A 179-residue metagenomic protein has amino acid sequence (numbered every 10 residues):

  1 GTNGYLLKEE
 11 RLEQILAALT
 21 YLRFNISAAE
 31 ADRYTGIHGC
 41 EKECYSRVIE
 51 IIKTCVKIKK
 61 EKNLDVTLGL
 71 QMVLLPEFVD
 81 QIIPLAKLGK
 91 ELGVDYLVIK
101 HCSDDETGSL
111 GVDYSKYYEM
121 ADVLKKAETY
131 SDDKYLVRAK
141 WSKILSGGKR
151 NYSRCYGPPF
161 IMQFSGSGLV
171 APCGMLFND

Functional and structural regions predicted by a protein language model:
G1, Y5-A18: Conserved Radical SAM active-site core
E13-N178: Radical SAM enzyme [4Fe-4S]-AdoMet core and its adjacent flexible, acidic and glycine-rich loops/tails across
